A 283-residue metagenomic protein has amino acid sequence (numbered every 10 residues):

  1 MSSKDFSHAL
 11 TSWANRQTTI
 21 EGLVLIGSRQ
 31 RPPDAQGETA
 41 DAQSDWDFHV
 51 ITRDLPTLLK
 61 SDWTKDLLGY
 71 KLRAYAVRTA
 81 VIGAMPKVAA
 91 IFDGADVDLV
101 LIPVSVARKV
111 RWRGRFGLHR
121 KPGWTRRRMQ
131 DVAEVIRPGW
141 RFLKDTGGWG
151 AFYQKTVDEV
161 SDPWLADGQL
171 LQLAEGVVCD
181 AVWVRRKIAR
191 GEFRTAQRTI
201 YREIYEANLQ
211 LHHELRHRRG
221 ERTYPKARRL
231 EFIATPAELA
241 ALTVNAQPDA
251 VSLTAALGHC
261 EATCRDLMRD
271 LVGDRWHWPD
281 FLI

Functional and structural regions predicted by a protein language model:
M1-T18, R29-H119: Metal-dependent nucleotidyltransferase catalytic core
T19-G22, A35, K60, R111 (+4 more regions): Short linear functional motifs in flexible/disordered or boundary regions
L58-K71, R108-R126, P225-L242, L253-D266: Hydrophobic transmembrane alpha-helix bundles
L67-R190, T195: Conserved NTP/Mg2+-binding pocket subregion across the NTase superfamily
Y153-I283: Conserved nucleotidyltransferase catalytic core and NTase-mimicking acidic/glycine-rich helix/loop elements in nucleic
